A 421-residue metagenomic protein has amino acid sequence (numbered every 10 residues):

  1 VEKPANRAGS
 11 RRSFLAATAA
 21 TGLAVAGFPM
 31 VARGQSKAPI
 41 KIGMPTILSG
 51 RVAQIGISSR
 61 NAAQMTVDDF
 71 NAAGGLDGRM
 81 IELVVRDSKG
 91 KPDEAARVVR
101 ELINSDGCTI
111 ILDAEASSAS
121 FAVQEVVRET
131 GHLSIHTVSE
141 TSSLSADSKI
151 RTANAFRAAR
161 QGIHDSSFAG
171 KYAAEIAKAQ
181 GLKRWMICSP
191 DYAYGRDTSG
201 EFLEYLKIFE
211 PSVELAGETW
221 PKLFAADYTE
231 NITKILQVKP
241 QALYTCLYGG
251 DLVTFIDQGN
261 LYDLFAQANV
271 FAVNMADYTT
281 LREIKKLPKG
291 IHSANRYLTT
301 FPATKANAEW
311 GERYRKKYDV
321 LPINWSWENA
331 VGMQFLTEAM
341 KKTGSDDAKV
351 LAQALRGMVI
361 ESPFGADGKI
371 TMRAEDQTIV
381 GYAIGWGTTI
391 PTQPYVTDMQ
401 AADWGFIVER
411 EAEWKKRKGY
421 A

Functional and structural regions predicted by a protein language model:
V1-S10, A17-A26: N-terminal secretory signal peptides
R7, F28-I47, V52: C-terminal segment of N-terminal export signals and the immediately downstream linker at the start of the mature
G43-A62, R86-P92, E115-A116, C188-D197 (+2 more regions): Extracytoplasmic "Venus flytrap"
Q54-N61, L76-A146, A158, W220-T229 (+1 more regions): Beta-alpha junction/loop-to-helix N-cap segments that form part of ligand/metal-binding clefts
E94-R97, S142-S143, A153-L261, T300-E309: Extracellular/periplasmic Venus flytrap/periplasmic-binding protein
L102, D106-E115, I135-T137, M186-S189 (+4 more regions): Periplasmic-binding protein-like
T152, G259-A330, K341-G344, D398-Y420: Extracellular/periplasmic periplasmic-binding protein-like sensory domains
K316-I323, F335-A402, E413: Segments of small-molecule ligand-sensing domains
